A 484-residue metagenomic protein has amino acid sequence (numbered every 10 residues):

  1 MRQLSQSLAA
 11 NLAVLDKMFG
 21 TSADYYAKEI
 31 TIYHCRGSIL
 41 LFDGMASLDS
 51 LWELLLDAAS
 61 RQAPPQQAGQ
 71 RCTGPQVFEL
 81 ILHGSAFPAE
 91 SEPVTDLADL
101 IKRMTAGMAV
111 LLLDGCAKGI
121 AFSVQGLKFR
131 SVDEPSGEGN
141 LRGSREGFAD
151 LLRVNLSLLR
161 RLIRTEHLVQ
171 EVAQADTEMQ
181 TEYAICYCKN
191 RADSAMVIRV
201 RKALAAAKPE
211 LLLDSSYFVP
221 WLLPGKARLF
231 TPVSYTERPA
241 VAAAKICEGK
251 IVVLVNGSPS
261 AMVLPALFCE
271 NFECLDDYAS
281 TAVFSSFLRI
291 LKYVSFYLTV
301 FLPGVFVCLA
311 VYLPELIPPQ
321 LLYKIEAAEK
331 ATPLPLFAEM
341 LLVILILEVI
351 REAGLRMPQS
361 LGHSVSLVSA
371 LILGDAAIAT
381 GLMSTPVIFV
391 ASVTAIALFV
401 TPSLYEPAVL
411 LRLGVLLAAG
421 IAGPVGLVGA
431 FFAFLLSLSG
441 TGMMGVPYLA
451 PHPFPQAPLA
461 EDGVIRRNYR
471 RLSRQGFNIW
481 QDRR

Functional and structural regions predicted by a protein language model:
M1-F301, E315, P319, L438-R484: Membrane-embedded alpha-helical signal segments
L12, G37, P88, L141 (+8 more regions): Functionally constrained cores in energy, signaling, and assembly domains
R164, K330, G423-P424: Amphipathic alpha-helical protein-protein interaction surfaces
V253, S260, A266-G414: Transmembrane alpha-helical segments that form the functional core of multipass membrane systems
T385-V387, A391-R484: Hydrophobic alpha-helical transmembrane segments of membrane transport and translocation systems, primarily multi-pass
